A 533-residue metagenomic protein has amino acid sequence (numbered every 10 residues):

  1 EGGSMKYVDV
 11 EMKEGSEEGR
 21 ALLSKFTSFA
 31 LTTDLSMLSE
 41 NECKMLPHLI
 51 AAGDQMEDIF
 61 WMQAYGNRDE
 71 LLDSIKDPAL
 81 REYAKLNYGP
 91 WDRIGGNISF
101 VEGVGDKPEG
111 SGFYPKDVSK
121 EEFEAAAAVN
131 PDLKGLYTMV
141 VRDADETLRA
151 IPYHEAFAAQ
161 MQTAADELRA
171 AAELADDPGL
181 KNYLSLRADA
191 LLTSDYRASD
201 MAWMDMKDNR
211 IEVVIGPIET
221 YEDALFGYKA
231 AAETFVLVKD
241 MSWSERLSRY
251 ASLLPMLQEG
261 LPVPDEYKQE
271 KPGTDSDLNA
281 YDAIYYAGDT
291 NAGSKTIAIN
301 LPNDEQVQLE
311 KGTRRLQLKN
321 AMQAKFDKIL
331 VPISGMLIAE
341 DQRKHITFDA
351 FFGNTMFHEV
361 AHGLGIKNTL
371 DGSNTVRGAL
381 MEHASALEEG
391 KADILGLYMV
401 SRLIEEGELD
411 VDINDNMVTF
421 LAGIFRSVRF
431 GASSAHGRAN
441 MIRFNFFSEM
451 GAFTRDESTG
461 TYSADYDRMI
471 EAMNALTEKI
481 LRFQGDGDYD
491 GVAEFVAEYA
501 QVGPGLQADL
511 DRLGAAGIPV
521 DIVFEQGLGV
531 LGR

Functional and structural regions predicted by a protein language model:
G3-Y183: N-terminal helix-rich structural modules
G19-L31, S36-M45, V129-G378, E382-A386 (+6 more regions): Fold-level signature of zinc-dependent metallopeptidase catalytic domains
S24, S28-L31, E40, A51-D54 (+17 more regions): Generic surface-pattern signal
D34, S119-E121, D240, A298 (+3 more regions): Helix N-terminus capping/helix-initiation residues
I59-G66, D327-S334, A339-G353, I366-R533: Zinc-dependent metallohydrolase catalytic domains
G66-E70, N182, M201-D208, S434-M441: Long amphipathic alpha-helical segments
D69-Y88, R187, R210-T220, N416-A422 (+1 more regions): Charge-rich, acidic-biased intrinsically disordered regions
W91, G103-K116, D223-T234, E310-K319 (+2 more regions): Short secondary-structure transition/capping segments
